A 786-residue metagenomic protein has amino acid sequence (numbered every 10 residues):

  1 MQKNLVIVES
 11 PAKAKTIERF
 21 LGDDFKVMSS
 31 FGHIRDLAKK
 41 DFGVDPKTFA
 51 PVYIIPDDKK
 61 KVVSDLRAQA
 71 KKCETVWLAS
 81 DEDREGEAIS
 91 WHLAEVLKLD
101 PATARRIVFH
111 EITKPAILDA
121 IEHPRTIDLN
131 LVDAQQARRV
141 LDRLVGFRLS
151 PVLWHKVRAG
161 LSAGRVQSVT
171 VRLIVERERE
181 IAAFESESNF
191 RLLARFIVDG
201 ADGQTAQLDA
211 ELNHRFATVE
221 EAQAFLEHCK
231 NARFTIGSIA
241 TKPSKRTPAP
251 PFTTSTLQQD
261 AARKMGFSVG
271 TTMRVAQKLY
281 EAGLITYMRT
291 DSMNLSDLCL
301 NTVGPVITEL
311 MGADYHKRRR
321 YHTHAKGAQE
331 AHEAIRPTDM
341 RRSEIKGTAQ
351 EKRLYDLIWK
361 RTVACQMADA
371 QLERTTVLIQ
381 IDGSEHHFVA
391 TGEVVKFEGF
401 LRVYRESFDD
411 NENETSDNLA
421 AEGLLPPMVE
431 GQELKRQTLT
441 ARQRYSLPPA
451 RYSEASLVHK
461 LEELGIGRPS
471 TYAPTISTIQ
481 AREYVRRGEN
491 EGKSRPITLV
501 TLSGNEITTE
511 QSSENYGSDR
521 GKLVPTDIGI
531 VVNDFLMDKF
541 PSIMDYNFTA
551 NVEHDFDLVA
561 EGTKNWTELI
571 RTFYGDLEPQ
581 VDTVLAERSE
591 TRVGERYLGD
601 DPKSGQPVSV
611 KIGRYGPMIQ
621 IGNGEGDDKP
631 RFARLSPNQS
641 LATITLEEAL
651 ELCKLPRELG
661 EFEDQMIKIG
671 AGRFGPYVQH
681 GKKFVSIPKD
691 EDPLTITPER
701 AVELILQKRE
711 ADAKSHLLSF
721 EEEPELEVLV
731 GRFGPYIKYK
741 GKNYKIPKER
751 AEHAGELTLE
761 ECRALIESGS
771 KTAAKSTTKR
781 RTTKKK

Functional and structural regions predicted by a protein language model:
M1-R139, R148, N213, F408-D409 (+1 more regions): Intrinsically disordered, low-complexity regulatory segments
Q2, D81-E82, R158-S162, T241-P250 (+3 more regions): Conserved short loop/turn motifs at secondary-structure junctions
Q2-L5, T16, D23, T103 (+6 more regions): Basic, low-complexity terminal or inter-domain segments flanking catalytic cores
P11-A14, D24-F31, P56-C73, G86-W91 (+20 more regions): Amphipathic alpha-helical transducer elements in NTP-driven molecular machines
I112-F196, S238-K245: C-terminal or mid-to-C-terminal helical accessory/interaction module adjacent to the motor/catalytic core
F216-F252, V429-K435, T440-Q443, N551: Metal- or metallocofactor-binding catalytic centers and their adjacent structured scaffolds across diverse enzyme
I236-A240, T247-A261, T286-T290, P448-K460 (+1 more regions): Short acidic, hydrophobic short linear motifs in intrinsically disordered regions
